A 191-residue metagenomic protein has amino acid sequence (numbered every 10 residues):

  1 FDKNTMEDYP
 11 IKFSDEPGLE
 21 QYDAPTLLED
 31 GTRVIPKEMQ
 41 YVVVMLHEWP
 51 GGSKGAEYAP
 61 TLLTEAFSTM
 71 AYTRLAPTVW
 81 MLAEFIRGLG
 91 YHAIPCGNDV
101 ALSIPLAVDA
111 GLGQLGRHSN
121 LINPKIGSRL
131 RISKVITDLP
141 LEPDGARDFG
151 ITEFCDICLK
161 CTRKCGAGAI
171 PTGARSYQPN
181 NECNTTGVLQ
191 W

Functional and structural regions predicted by a protein language model:
D2-W191: Catalytic cores of enzyme domains
